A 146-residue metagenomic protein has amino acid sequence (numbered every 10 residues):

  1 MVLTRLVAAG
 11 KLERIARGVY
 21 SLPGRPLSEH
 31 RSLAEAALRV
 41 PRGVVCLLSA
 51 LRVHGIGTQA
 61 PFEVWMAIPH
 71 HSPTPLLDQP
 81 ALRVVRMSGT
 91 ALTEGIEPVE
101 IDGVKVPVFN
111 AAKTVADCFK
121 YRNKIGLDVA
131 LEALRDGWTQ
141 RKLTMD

Functional and structural regions predicted by a protein language model:
M1-A8: Short amphipathic alpha-helical interaction segments
V7, E13-M145: Nucleic-acid-binding surface
